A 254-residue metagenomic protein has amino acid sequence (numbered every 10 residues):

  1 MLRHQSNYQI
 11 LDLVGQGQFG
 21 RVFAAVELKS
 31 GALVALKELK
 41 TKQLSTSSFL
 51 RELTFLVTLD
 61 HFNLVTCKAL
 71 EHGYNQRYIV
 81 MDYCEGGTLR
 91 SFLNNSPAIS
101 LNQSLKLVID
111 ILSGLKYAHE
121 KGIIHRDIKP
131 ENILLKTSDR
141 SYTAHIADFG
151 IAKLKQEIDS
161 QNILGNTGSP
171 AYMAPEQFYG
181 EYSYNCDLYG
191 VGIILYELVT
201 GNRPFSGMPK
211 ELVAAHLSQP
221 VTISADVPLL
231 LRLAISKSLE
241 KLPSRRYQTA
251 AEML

Functional and structural regions predicted by a protein language model:
L11-G17, V22: Protein kinase glycine-rich loop
K40-T58: AlphaC helix of the eukaryotic protein kinase fold
L70: Activation-segment/catalytic-loop signature of the eukaryotic protein kinase fold
Y74-T88, F92: Conserved short submotifs of the Hanks-type protein kinase catalytic core that shape the nucleotide-binding pocket
L107-V108: Activation segment signature within eukaryotic-like protein kinase domains
S113-I123: Protein kinase catalytic-loop region centered on the HRD/HxD motif
A171-L254: C-terminal lobe helix-coil module of Hanks-type protein kinase domains
